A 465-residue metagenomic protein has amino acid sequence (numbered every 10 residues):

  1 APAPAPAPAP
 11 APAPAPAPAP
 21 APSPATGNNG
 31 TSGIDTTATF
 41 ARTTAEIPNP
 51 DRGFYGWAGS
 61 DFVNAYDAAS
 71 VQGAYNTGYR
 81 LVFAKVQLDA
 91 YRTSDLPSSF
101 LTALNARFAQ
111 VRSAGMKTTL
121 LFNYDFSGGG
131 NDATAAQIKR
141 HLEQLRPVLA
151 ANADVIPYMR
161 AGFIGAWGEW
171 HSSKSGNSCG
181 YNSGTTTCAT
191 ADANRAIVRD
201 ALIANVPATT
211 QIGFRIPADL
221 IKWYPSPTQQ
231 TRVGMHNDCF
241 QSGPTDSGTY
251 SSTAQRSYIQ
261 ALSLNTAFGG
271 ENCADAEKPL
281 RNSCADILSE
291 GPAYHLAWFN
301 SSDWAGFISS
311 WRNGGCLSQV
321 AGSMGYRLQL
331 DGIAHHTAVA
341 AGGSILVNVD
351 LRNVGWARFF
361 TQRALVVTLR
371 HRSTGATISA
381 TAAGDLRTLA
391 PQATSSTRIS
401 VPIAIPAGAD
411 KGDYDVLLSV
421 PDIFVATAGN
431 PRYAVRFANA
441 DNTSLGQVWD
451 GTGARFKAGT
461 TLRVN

Functional and structural regions predicted by a protein language model:
A1-S32: Ser/Thr/Gly/Pro-rich low-complexity, disordered linker/stalk segments of secreted and cell-surface proteins
A5, G322-N465: Extracellular/luminal regions of secreted and cell-surface proteins that mediate adhesion/ECM remodeling
P24-R80, K85: Boundary/entry segment of secreted carbohydrate-active catalytic domains
D67-D125, A135-I138, T210: Aromatic-lined substrate-binding rim segments of carbohydrate-active enzymes
F100-S113, A133-R160, A191-N205: An active-site-proximal structural segment forming one wall of the substrate-binding cleft that immediately precedes
T119-G128, L145-A189: Active-site groove signature of glycoside hydrolases
I156-W167, R199, I203-W223: Aromatic-lined carbohydrate-recognition surfaces of secreted/lumenal glycan-active proteins
I216-A334: Substrate-binding cleft of secreted/luminal carbohydrate-active enzymes
